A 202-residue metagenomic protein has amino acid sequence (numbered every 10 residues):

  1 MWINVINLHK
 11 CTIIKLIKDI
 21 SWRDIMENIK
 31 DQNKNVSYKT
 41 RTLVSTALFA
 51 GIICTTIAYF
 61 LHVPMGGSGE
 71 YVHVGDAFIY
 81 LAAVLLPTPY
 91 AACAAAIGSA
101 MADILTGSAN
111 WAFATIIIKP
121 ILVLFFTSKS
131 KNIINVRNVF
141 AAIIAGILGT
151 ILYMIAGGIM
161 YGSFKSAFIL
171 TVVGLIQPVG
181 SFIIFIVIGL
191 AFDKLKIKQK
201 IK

Functional and structural regions predicted by a protein language model:
W2-K202: Loop-helix junctions at membrane interfaces
